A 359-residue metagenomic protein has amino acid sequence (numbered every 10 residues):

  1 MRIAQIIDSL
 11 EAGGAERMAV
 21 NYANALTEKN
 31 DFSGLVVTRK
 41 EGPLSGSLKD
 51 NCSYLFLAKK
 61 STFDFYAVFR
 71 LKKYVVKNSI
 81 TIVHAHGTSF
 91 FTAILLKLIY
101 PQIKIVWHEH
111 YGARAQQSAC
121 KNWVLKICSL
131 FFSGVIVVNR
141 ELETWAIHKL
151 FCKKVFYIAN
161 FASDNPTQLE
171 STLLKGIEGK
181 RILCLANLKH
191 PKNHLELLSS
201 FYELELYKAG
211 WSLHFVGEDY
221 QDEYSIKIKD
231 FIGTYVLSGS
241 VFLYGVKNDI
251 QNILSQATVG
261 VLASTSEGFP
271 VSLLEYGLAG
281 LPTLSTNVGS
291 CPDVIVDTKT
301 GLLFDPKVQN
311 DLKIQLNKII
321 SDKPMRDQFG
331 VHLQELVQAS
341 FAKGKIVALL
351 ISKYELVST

Functional and structural regions predicted by a protein language model:
Q5-Y66, L142, I147, Y157 (+1 more regions): N-terminal strand-loop element at the rim of the active site of nucleotide-sugar-dependent glycosyltransferases
G13-N21, K180, K189-E203, L213 (+3 more regions): A conserved mid-protein helix/loop that constitutes part of the nucleotide-sugar donor-binding site
V36-V37, P282-S285, I295: Short hydrophobic beta-strand element within catalytic cores of glycosyltransferases and related nucleotide-activated
A85-F91, E109: Short His-centered aromatic/hydrophobic patch
F132-Y157, A162-T167: A short, active-site helix/loop in glycosyltransferases that binds the activated sugar's phosphate group
I226-G245: Nucleotide-activated donor-binding/catalytic signature segment of Leloir-type glycosyltransferases, i.e., the conserved
V246, T265: Aromatic "clamp/platform" in nucleotide-sugar-dependent glycosyltransferases that forms part of the donor/acceptor
D297-T298, L302-Q309, N317-P324: Conserved acidic donor-binding segment of nucleotide-sugar-dependent glycosyltransferases
